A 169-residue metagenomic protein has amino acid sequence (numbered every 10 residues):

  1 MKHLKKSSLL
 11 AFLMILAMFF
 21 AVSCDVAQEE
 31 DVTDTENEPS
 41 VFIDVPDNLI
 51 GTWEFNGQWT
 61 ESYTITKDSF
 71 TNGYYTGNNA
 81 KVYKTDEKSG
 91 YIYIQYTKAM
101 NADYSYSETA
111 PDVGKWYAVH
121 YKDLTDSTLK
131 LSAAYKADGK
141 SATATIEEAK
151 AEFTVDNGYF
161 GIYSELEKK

Functional and structural regions predicted by a protein language model:
K2-A11: Bacterial N-terminal signal peptides that target proteins for export
H3, M18-N48, K169: Bacterial Sec-dependent N-terminal signal peptides
L10-F20: Sec-dependent N-terminal signal peptides
V45-E61: Tryptophan-anchored aromatic micro-motifs
N56-S62, Y75-K150: Contiguous, well-ordered beta-strand patches that form the walls/edges of small beta-barrel/beta-sandwich domains
S62-D68: Intrinsic low-complexity, repeat-rich intrinsically disordered segments enriched in small/flexible residues
A149-Y159: Short, exposed beta-strand-loop hairpins at the edges of beta-sheets in extracellular/periplasmic proteins
F160-K169: Short, low-complexity, Pro/Ser/Thr/Gly-rich segments in the mature regions of secreted, periplasmic
